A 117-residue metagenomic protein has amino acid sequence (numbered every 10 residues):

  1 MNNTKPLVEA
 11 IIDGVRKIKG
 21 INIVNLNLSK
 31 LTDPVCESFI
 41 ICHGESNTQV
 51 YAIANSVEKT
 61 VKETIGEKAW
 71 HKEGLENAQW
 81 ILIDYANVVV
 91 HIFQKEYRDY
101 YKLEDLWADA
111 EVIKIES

Functional and structural regions predicted by a protein language model:
M1-V35, H43-I81, K95-E96, L103-S117: Polybasic/polar functional segments that serve as interface/processing modules
I83-Y85: Active-site beta-strand termini and strand-to-loop segments that position acidic
